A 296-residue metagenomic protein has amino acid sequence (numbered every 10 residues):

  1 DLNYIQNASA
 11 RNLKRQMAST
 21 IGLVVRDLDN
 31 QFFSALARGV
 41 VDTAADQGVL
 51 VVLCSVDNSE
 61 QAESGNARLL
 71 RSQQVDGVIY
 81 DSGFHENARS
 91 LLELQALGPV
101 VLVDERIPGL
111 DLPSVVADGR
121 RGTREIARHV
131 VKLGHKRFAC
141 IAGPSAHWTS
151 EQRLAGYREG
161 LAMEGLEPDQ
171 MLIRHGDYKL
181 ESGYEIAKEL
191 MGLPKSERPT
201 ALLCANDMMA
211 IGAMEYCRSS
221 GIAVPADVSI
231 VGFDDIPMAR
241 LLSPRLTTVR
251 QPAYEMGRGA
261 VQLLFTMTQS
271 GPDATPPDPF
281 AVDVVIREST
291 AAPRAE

Functional and structural regions predicted by a protein language model:
L2-G77, A162: Amphipathic helical "hinge" segments at domain boundaries
V25-A35, L53-A62, S114-E125, I141-K188 (+4 more regions): Hinge/beta->alpha junction and helix N-cap segments in small-molecule ligand-binding domains
D57-N58, Y80-R128, A146, L166 (+3 more regions): Flexible loop/hinge segments that line or gate small-molecule binding clefts
E63-Q74, S182-S196: Short, well-structured alpha-helical segments in soluble
Q74-S82, A139-I141, I173, K195-N206 (+1 more regions): Periplasmic-binding protein-like
E189-E296: Flexible loop/turn connectors
